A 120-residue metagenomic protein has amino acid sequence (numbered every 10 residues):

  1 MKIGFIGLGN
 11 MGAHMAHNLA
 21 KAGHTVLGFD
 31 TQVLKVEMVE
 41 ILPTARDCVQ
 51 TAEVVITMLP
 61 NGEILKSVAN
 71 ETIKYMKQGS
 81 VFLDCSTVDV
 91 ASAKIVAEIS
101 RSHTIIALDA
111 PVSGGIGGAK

Functional and structural regions predicted by a protein language model:
M1-T51, Y75, I116: NAD(P)+-binding Rossmann beta1-loop-alpha1 motif at the extreme N-terminus of oxidoreductases
K2-F5, F82, A107-D109: Short glycine-aspartate micro-motif
A16-N18, S67-N70, K94-A97: Short amphipathic alpha-helical segments
G23, T72, S100: Active-site catalytic pocket residues across diverse enzymes, especially alpha/beta-hydrolases
V36-L42, K66-S67, I106-A110: Short gly/ser/thr-rich secondary-structure transition/capping motifs
L42-A91: Rossmann-like NAD(P)-binding element
L59, V88-K120: Rossmann-fold dinucleotide-binding core
